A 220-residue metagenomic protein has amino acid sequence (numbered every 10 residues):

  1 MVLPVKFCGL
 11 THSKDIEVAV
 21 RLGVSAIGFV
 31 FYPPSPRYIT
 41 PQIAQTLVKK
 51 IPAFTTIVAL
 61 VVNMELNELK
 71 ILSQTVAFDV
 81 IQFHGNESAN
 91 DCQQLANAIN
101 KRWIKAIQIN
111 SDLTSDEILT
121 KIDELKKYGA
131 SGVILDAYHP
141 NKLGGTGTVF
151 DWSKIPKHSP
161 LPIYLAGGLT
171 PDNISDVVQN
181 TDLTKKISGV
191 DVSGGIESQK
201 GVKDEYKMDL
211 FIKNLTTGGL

Functional and structural regions predicted by a protein language model:
M1-P160, Y164-L165, L169-L220: Conserved N-terminal beta1-alpha1 strand-loop-helix module at the mouth
